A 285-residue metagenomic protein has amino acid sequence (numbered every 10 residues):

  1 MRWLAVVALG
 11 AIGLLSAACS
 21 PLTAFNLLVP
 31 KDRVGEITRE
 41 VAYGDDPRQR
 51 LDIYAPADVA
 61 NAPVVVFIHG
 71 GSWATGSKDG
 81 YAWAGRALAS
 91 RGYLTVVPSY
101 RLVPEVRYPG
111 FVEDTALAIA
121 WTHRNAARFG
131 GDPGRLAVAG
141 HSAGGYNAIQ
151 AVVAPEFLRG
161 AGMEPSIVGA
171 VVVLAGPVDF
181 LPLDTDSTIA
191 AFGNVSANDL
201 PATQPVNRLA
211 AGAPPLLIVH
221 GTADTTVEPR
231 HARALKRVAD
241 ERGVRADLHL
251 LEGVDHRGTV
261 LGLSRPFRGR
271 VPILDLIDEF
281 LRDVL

Functional and structural regions predicted by a protein language model:
P21-V59: N-terminal cap/lid segment of alpha/beta-hydrolase-fold proteins
P30, D46, G176-R208, P214: Mobile cap/lid helix-loop segments that gate and shape the active-site cleft of serine hydrolases
N61-G71: Short beta-strand element of the alpha/beta-hydrolase
G76-A84, V96-G134, P266-R268: Catalytic nucleophile-loop/oxyanion-hole region of alpha/beta-hydrolase and closely related hydrolase-like folds
L117-D184: Primarily recognizes the serine-hydrolase "nucleophile elbow" in alpha/beta-hydrolase and SGNH/GDSL folds
G212, I218-H220, D224: Short beta-strand/loop motif that positions the catalytic acidic residue of the alpha/beta-hydrolase fold
T225-A234: Conserved alpha/beta-hydrolase "acid-adjacent" motif
R233, D240-L285: C-terminal catalytic histidine-bearing segment of alpha/beta-hydrolase fold enzymes
